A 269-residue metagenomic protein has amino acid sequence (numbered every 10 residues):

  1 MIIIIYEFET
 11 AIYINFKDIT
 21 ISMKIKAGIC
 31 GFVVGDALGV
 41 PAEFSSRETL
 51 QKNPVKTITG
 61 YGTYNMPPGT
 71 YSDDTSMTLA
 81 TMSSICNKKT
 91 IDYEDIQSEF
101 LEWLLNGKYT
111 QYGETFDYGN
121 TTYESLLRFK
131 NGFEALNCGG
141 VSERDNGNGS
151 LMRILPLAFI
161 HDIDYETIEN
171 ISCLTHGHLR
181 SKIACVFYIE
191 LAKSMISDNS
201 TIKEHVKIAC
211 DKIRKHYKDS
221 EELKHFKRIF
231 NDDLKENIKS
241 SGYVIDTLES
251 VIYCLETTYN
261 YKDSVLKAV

Functional and structural regions predicted by a protein language model:
I3-V269: Structured, active/binding-site neighborhoods that engage oxygen-rich ligands
